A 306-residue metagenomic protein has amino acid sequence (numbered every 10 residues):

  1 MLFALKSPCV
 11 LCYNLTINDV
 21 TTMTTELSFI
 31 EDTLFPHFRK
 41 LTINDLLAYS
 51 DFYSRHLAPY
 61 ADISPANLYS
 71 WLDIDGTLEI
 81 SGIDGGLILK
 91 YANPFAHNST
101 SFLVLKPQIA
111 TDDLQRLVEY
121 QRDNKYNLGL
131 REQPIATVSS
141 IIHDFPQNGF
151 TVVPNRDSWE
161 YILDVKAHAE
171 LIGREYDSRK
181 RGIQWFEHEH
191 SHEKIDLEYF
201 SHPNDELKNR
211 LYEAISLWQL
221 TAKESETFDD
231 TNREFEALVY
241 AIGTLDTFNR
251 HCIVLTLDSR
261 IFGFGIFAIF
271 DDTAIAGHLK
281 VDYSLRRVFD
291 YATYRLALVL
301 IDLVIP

Functional and structural regions predicted by a protein language model:
C9-C12: Cysteine-centered motifs
T24-G86, Y91-A92, T227, E234: Amide-forming acyltransferase catalytic core, primarily the GNAT-like/NAT-type and related acyltransferase folds
D62-T137, T256-S284: Conserved donor-binding loop and adjoining core beta-sheet/short helix segment in diverse acyl/aminoacyl transferases
V138-F150: Short, aromatic/basic amphipathic alpha-helical patches
Q147-F228: Acyltransferase donor/substrate-recognition loop-hinge adjacent to the catalytic core
T221, F235-P306: Accessory, usually C-terminal, subdomains that scaffold auxiliary metal cofactors
